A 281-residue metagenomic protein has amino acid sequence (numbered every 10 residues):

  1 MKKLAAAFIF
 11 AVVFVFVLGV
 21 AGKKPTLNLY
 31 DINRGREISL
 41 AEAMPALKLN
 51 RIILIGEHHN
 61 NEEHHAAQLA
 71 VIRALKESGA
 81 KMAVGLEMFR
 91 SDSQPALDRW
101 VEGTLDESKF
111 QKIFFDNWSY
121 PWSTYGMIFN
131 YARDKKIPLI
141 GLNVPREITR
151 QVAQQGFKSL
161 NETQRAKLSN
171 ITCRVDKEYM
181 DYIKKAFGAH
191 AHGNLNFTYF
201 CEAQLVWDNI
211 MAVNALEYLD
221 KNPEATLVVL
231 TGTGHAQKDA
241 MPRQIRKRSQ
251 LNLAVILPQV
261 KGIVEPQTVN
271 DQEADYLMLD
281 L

Functional and structural regions predicted by a protein language model:
M1-L4: Positively charged n-region of N-terminal signal peptides that target proteins for export
F10, F14-L281: Compositional signal for N-terminal targeting/processing segments
